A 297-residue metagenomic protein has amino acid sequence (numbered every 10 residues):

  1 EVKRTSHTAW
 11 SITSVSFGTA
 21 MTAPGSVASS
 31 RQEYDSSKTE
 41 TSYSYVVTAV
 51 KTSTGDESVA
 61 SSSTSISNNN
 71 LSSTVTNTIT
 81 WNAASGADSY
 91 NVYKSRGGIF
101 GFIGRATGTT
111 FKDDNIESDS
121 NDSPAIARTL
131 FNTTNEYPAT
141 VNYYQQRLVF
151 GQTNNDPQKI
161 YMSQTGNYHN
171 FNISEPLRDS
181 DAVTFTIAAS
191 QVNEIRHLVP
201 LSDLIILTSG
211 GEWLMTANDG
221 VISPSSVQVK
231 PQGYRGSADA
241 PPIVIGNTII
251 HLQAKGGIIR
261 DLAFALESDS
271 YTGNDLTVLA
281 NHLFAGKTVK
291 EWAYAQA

Functional and structural regions predicted by a protein language model:
E1-Y144: Disordered, low-complexity "stalk" and linker segments at domain junctions of extracellular and cell-surface proteins
V2-G25, S62-S63, R105, N115-N135 (+3 more regions): Trp- and S/T/G-rich repeat-edge/linker motifs of beta-rich repeat architectures
S44-D88, S174-A188, H197, A217 (+3 more regions): N-terminal assembly/attachment segments of tailed bacteriophage virion structural proteins
D56, I99-G101, P157, V221 (+1 more regions): Flexible, glycine-rich phosphate/dinucleotide-binding loops and adjacent beta-alpha linkers at cofactor/substrate
S95, I116, G151-T153, A254: Structured loops at beta-to-helix junctions and adjacent beta-edge loops in soluble globular domains
T140-V141, R147, N154-N155, T186-A297: Beta-sheet-dominated scaffold domains
Q146-Q152, I160-Y161: Beta-rich globular "head" domains
N155-Y168: Short Gly/aromatic-enriched secondary-structure transition segments
